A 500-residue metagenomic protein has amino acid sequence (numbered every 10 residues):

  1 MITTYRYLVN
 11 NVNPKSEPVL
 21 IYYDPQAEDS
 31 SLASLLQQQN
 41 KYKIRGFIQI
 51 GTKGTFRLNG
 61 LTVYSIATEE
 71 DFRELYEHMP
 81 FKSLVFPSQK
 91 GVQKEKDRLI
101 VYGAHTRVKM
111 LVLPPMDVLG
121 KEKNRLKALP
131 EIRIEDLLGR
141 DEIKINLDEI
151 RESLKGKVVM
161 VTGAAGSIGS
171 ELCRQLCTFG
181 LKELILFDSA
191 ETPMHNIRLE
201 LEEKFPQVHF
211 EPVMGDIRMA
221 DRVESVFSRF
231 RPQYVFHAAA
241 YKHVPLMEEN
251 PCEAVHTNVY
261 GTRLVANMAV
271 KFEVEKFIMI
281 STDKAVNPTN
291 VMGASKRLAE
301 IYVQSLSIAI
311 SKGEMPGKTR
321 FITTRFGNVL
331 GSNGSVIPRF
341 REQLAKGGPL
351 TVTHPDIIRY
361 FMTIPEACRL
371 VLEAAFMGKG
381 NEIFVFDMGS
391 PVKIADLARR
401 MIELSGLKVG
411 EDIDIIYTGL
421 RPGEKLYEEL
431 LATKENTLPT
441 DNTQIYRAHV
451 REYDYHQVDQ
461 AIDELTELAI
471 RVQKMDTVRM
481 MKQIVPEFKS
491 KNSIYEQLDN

Functional and structural regions predicted by a protein language model:
I2-L113, S189-N196, E203, F210-E211 (+1 more regions): A solvent-exposed beta-alpha-beta segment
T4-Y7, A67, K96-V158, V270: Flexible, Lys/Arg-rich cytosolic regulatory linkers and terminal tails that connect or flank
Q38, E149-S153, S305, A309-N500: Strand-loop microenvironment adjacent to phosphate/nucleotide-handling motifs in alpha/beta enzyme folds
Y76, P80-K82, L181-K182, F227-F236 (+2 more regions): Proline-aspartate-enriched helix->loop->beta-strand connector
Q93-L113, E183-A190, E249-K276: NAD(P)-cofactor binding segment of oxidoreductase domains
K121-E122, H237, H243-V244, E248-E300 (+2 more regions): Conserved Rossmann-fold NAD(P)-dependent oxidoreductase catalytic core, especially the SDR/UDP-sugar
K121-E135, G139-R231: N-terminal Rossmann/SDR dinucleotide-binding element
M214, H256, Y417: Conserved residues in the N-terminal Rossmann fold of short-chain dehydrogenase/reductase
